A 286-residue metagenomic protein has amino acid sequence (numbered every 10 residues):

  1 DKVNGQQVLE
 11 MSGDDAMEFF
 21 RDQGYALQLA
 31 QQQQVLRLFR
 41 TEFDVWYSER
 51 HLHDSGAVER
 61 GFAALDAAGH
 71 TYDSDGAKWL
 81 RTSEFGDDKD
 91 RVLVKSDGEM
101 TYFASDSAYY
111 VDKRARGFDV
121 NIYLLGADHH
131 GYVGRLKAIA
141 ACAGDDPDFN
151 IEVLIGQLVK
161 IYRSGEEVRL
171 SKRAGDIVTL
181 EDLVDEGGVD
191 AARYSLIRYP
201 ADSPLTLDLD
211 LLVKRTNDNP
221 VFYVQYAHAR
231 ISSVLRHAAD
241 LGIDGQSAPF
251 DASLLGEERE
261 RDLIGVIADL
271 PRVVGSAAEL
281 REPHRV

Functional and structural regions predicted by a protein language model:
D1-V286: Non-catalytic interaction-recognition regions
